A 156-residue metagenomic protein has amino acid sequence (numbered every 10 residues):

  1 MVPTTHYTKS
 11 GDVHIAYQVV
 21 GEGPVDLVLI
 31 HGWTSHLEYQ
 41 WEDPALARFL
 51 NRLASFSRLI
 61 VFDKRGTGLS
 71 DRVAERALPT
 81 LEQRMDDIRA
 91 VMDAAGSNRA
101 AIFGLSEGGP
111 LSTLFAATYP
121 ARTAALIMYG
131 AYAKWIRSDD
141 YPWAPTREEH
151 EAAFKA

Functional and structural regions predicted by a protein language model:
M1-H6: Short, hydrophobic/aromatic-rich segments at coil-to-beta transitions
Y7-D71: Conserved HGGG/HGGXW glycine-rich cap/lid loop of the alpha/beta-hydrolase fold
Q40-E42, R72-A74, R137-P142: Short aromatic-enriched loop/helix-cap "lid" or pocket-rim segments at secondary-structure transitions that line
R58, R99-A101, A125: Structural signature of beta-strand start/N-cap positions in the alpha/beta core of ABC transporter nucleotide-binding
E82-A100: Conserved acidic catalytic loop of the alpha/beta-hydrolase fold
I102-G104, Y129: Short beta-strand immediately N-terminal to the catalytic nucleophile in serine-hydrolase-like folds
G104-G108, S112: Gly/Ala-rich beta-loop-alpha elbow adjacent to hydrolase catalytic centers
T113, A117, T123-K155: Flexible "cap/lid" loop of the alpha/beta hydrolase fold
